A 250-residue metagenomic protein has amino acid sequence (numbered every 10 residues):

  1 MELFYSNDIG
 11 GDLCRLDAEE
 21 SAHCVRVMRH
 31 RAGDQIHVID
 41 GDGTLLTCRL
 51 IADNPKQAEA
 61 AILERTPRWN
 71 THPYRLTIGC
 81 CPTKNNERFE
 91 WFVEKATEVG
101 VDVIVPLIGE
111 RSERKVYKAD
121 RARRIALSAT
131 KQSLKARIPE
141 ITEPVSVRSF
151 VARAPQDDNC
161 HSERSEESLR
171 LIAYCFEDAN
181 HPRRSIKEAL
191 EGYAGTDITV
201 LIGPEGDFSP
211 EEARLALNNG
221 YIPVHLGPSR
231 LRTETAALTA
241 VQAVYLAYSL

Functional and structural regions predicted by a protein language model:
M1-P67, D158-N159: N-terminal positively charged helical leader segments and presequences
D12, A32-D34, T44-L46, K56-A58 (+4 more regions): A generic structural signal for short beta-strands and their flanking turns/coil linkers
R26, V105, S149-L169, A179-R183 (+1 more regions): Intrinsic disorder/low-complexity segments
R65, G109-S112, E205, P228: Short, ordered loop/turn segments at secondary-structure junctions
P67-D157, S168-L171: RNA substrate-binding interface of SAM-dependent RNA methyltransferases
R170-L215, N219-H225: Active-site/ligand-binding-proximal alpha/beta "capping" segment
P210-L250: Structured adenosyl-cofactor binding patch, chiefly the S-adenosyl-L-methionine
